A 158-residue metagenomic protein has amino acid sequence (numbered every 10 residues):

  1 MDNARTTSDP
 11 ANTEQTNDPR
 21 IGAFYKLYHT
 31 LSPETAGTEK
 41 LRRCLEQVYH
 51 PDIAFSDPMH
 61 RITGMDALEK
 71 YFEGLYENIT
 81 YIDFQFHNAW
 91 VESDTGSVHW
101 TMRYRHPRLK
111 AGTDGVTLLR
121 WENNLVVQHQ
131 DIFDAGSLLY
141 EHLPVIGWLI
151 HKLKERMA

Functional and structural regions predicted by a protein language model:
D2-A158: C-terminal and inter-domain tail/linker signature
